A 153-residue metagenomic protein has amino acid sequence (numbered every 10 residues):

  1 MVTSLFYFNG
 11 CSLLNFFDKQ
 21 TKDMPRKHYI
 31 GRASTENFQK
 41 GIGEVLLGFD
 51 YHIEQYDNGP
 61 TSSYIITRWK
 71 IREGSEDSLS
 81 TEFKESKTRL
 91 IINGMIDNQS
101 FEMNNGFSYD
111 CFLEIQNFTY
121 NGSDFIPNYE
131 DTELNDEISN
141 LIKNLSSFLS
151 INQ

Functional and structural regions predicted by a protein language model:
M1-S12: Sec-dependent bacterial lipoprotein signal peptides
S12-Q153: Ser/Thr-rich, low-complexity intrinsically disordered terminal regions
